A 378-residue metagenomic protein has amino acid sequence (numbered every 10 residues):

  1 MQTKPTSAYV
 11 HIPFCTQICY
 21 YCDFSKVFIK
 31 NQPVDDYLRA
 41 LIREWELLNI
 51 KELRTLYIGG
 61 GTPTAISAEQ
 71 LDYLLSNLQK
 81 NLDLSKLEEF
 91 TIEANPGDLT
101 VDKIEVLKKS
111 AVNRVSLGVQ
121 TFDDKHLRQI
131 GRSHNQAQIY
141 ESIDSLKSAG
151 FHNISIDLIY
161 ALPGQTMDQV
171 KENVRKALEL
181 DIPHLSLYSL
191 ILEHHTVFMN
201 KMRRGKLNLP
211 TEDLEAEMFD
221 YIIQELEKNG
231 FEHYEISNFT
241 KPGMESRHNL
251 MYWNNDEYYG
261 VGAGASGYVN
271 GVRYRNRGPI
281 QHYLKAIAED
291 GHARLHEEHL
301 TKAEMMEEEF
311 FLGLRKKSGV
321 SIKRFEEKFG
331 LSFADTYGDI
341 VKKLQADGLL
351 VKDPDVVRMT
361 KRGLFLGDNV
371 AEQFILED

Functional and structural regions predicted by a protein language model:
T3-P5, K26-L48, E52-L331: C-terminal scaffold of the Radical SAM
V10: Conserved N-terminal Rossmann-fold NAD(P)-binding element of oxidoreductases
P13-F24: Local cysteine-cluster metal-coordination motifs and their immediate loop/turn environment, predominantly Fe-S cluster
C15, P183, E257, P354-D355: Beta-strand-connecting loop/turn residues
L331-K343: Short amphipathic alpha-helical interaction segments
Q345-D355: A short, conserved structural fragment
V356-T360: Minor-groove-contacting beta-hairpin "wing" of winged helix-turn-helix DNA-binding domains
L364-D378: Short, amphipathic alpha-helical interaction segments positioned at domain boundaries
